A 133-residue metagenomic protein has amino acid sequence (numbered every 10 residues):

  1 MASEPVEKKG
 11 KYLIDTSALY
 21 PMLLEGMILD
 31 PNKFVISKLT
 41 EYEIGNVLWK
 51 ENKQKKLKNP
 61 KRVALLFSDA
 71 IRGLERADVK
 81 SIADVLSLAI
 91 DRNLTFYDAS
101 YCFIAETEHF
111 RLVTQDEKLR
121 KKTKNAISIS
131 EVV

Functional and structural regions predicted by a protein language model:
M1-E7, K11, I36-S37, E41-E43 (+1 more regions): Acidic, PIN/NYN-like endoribonuclease modules and their adjacent C-terminal/linker elements
A2, G73-R111, Q115-K118: Active-site neighborhoods of divalent-metal-dependent phosphate/nucleic-acid chemistry enzymes
L23-Q54, E75-D78: PIN/NYN-family metal-dependent endoribonuclease catalytic core
G45-W49, S68-I71, L86: Amphipathic alpha-helical segments within well-ordered protein domains
